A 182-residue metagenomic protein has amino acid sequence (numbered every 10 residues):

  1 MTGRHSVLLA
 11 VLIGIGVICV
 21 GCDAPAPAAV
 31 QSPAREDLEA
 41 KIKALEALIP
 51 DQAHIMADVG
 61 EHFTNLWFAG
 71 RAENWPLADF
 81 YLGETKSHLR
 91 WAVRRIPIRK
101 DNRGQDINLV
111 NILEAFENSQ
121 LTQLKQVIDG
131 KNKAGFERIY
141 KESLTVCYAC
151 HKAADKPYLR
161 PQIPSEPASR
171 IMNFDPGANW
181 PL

Functional and structural regions predicted by a protein language model:
M1-V11: Bacterial N-terminal signal peptides that target proteins for export
G14: Active-site microenvironment for binding and transforming phosphate-containing groups
I18-G21: C-terminal motif of bacterial Sec signal peptides marking the signal peptidase cleavage site
D23-P25: Long, contiguous interaction/recruitment modules in multidomain scaffold/adaptor proteins
P27-Q31, I42-A72, L77-D79, G83-L182: Sequence context surrounding c-type heme c attachment/ligation sites in exported
D37-L38: His/Cys-centered metal/cofactor-coordination and adjacent catalytic loops
